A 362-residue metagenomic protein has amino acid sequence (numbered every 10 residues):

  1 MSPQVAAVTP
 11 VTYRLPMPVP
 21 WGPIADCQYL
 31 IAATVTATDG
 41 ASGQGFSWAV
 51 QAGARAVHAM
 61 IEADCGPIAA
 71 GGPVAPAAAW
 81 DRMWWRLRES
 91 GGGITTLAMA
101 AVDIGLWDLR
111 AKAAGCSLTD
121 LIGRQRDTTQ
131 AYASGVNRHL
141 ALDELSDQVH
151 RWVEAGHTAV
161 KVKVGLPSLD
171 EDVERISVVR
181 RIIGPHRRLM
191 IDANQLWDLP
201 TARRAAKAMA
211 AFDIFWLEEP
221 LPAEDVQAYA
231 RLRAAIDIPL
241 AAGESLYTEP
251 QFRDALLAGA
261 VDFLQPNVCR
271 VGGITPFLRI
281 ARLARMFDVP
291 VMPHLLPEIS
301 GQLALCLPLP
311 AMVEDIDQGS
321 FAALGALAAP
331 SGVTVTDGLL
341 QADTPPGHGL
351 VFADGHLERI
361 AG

Functional and structural regions predicted by a protein language model:
M1-D39, Q44, W48-V50, L324-A326: Structured beta-strand/loop patches that form or line metal/cofactor-binding pockets in enzymes
V5, G40, V102, G115 (+7 more regions): Conserved, mostly hydrophobic/aromatic
T36-A113: Metal- or metallocofactor-binding catalytic centers and their adjacent structured scaffolds across diverse enzyme
A78, K207, D213, E224-L339: Shared catalytic-loop signature of beta/alpha-barrel
L121-G123, D127-I236: Metal-dependent enolase-superfamily TIM-barrel catalytic cores that perform enediolate-based chemistry
A323-G362: C-terminal extensions of enzymes
